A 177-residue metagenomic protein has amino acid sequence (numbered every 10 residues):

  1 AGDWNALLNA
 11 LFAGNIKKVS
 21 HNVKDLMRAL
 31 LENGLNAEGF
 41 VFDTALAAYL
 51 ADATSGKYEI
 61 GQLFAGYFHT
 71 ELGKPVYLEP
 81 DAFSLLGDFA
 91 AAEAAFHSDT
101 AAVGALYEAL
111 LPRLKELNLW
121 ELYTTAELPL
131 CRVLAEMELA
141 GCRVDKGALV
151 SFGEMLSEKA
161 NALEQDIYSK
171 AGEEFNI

Functional and structural regions predicted by a protein language model:
A1, F12, V19-H21, L63 (+1 more regions): Conserved "right-hand" nucleotidyltransferase catalytic core of DNA-directed polymerases
A1-G66: Conserved RNase H-like, two-metal-ion catalytic cores of nucleic-acid enzymes
A10, G14, D25-L26, G39 (+5 more regions): Aromatic-residue detector
E38-F42, A47-A105: Metal-dependent DNA phosphodiester-chemistry modules and their immediately adjacent helices/loops in DNA-processing
